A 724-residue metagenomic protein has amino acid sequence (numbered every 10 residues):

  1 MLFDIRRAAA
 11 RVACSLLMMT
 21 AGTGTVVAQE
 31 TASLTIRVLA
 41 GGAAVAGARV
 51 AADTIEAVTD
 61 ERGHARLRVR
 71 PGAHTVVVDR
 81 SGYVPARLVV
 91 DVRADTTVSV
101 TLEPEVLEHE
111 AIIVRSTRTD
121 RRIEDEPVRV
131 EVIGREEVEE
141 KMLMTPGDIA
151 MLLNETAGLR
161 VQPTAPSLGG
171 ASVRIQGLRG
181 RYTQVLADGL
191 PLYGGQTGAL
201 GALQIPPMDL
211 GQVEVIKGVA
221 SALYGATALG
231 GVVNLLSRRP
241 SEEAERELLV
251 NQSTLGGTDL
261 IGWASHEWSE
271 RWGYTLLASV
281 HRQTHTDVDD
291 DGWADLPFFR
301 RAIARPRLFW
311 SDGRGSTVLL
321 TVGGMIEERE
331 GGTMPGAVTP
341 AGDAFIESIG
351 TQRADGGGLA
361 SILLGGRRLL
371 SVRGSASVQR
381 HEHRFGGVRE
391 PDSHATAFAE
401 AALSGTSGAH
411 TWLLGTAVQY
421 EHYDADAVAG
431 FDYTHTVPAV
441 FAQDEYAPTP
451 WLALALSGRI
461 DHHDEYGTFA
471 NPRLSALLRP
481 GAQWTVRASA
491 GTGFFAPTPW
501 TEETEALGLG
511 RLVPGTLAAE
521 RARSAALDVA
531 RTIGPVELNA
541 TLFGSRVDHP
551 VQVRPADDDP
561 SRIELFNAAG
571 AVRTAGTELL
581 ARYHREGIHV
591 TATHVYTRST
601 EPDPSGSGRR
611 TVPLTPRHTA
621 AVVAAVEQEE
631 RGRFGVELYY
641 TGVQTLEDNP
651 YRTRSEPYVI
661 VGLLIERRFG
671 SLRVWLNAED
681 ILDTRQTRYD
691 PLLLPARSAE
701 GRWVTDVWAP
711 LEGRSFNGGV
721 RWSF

Functional and structural regions predicted by a protein language model:
R37-A43, D79-S81, R93, T97-E140 (+1 more regions): Short, acidic, small-residue-rich periplasmic hinge/interaction motif at the N-terminus of Gram-negative outer-membrane
R68, S172, L190-K217: Short acidic/polar hinge/loop motifs at secondary-structure boundaries that mediate gating or recognition
V130, K141-G194, G211: Extracytoplasmic beta-strand/coil segments of soluble accessory domains associated with Gram-negative outer-membrane
G194-Q196, M208-G211, A222-D289, P297-A304 (+2 more regions): Outer-membrane beta-barrel translocator/receptor signature
Q283-I303, F309-L370, A376-T396: Flexible loop and strand-edge segments within Gram-negative outer membrane beta-barrel domains
A337-L363, R479, Q483-T485, S489-D548 (+5 more regions): Outer-membrane beta-barrel signature, preferentially recognizing the C-terminal barrel domain of Gram-negative
A447-W451, F543-V547, F566-D648, G719-S723: Gram-negative outer-membrane beta-barrel transporters
D548, Y640-T645, R667-F724: C-terminal beta-signal and adjacent terminal beta-strands/loops of Gram-negative outer-membrane beta-barrel proteins
